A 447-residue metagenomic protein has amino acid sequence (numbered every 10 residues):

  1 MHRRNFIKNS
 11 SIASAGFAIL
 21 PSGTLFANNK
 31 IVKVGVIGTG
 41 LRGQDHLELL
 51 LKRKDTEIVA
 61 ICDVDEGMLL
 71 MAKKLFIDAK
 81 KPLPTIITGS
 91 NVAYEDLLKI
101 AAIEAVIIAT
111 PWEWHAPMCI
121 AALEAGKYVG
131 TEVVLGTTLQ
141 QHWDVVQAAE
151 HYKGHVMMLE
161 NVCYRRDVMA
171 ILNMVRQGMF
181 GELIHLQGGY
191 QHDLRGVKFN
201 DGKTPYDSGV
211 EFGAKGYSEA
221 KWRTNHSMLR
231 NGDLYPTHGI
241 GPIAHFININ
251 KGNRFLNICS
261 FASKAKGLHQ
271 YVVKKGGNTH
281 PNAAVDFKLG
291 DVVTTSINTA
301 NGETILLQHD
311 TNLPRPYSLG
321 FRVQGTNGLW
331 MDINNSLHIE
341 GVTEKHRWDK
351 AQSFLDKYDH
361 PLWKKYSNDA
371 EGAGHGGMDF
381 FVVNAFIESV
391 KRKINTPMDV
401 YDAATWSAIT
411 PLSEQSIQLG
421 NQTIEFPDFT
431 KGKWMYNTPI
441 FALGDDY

Functional and structural regions predicted by a protein language model:
M1-T131, W143, Q147-H155: N-terminal glycine-/serine-/threonine-rich beta1-alpha1-beta2 phosphate-ribose binding loop of Rossmann-like
S10-A13, D45, A244, C259 (+1 more regions): C-terminal helical cap and adjacent loop that interface with cofactors, partners, or active-site loops
G38, R42, Y152-H155, V162-D286: Predominantly a Rossmann-like dinucleotide-binding segment in NAD(P)-dependent oxidoreductases
A72-K74, M169-I171, G196-G202, H269-V273 (+3 more regions): Short aromatic-enriched loop/helix-cap "lid" or pocket-rim segments at secondary-structure transitions that line
A284-I297: Short N-terminal edge-element motif at the start of the domain
T295-N301, G325: Active-site beta-strand termini and strand-to-loop segments that position acidic
